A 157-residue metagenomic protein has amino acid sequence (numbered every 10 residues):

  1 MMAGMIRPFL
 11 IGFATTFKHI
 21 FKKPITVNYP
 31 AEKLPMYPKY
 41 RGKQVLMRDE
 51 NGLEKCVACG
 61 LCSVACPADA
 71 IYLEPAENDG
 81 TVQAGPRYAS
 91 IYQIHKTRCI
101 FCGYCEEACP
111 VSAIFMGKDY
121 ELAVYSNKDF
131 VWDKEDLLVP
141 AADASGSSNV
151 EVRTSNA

Functional and structural regions predicted by a protein language model:
M1-F9, P30, T81-A157: Flanking helices and flexible, charged tails adjoining ferredoxin-like Fe-S electron-transfer domains in multi-subunit
M1-Y72, G80, E135-A157: Ferredoxin-type iron-sulfur electron-transfer modules and their immediate structural context
